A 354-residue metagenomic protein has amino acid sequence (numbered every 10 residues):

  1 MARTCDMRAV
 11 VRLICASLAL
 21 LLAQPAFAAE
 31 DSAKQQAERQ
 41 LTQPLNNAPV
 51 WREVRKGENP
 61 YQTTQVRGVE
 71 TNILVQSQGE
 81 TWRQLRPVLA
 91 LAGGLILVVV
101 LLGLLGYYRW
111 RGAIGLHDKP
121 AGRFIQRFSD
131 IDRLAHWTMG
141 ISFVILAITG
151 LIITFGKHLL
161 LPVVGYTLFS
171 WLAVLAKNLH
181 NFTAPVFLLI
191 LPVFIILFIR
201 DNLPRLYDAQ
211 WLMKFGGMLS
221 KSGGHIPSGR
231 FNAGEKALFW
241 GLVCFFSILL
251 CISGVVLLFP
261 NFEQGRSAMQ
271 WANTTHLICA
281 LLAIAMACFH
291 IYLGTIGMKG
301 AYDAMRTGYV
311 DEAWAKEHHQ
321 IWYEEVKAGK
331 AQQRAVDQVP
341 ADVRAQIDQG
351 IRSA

Functional and structural regions predicted by a protein language model:
A2-I14: Bacterial N-terminal signal peptides that target proteins for export
C15-L20: Hydrophobic helical h-region of N-terminal Sec-dependent signal peptides in bacterial secretory/periplasmic proteins
A23-P25: N-terminal signal peptide c-region/cleavage motif recognized by signal peptidases
F27-A354: Membrane-embedded alpha-helical bundles that constitute the cytochrome b-like, heme-associated redox core of multi-pass
